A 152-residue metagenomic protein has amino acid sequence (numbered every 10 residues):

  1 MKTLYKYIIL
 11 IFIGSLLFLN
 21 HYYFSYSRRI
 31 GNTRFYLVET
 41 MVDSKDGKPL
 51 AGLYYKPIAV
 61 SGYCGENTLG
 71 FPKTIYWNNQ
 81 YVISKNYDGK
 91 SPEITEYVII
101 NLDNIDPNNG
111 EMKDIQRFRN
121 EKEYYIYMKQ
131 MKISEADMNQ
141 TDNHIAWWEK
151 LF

Functional and structural regions predicted by a protein language model:
M1-L16: N-terminal Sec-pathway targeting helices
L4, T40-M41, A59-V60, L102 (+2 more regions): Short linear sequence elements within intrinsically disordered, low-complexity coil regions
L16-W77, Y87, T95, I126 (+1 more regions): N-terminal export/targeting and maturation segments
D88-G89, I105: Short, solvent-exposed loop/turn segments at secondary-structure junctions
Y97-D103: Beta-propeller blade signature
P107-F152: C-terminal partner/receptor-binding element of secreted or periplasmic proteins
